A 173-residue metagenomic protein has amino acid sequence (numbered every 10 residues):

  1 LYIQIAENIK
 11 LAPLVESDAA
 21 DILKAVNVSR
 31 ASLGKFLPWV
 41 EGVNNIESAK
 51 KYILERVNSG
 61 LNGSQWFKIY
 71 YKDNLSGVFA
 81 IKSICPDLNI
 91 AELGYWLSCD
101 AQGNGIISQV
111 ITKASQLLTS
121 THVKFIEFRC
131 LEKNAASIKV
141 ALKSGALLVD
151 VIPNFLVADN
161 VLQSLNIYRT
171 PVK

Functional and structural regions predicted by a protein language model:
L1-D21, A25-S32, K68-K173: Acyl-donor (CoA/ACP) binding surface of acyl/acetyltransferases
G34-L54: Conserved GNAT-fold acetyl-CoA-binding loop/helix
V40, L54-F67: A short helix-loop-beta-strand connector motif used in the catalytic cores of GNAT acetyltransferases and, in some
